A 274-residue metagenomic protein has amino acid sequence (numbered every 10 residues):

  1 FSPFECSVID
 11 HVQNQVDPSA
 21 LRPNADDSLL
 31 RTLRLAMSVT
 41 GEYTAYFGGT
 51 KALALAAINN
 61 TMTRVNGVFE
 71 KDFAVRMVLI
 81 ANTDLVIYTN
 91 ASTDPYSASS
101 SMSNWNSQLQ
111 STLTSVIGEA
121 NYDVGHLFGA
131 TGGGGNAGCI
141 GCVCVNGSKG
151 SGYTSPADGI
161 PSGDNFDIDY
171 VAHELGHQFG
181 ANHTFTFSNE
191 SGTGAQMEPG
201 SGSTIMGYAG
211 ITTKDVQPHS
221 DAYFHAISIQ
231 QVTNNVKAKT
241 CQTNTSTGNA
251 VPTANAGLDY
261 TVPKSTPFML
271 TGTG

Functional and structural regions predicted by a protein language model:
F1-V143: Fold-level signature of zinc-dependent metallopeptidase catalytic domains
L21-N24, N66, L109-V116, F166 (+3 more regions): Generic recognition of flexible, low-complexity loop/linker segments
E42, T131-G133, L175, I211-T213 (+1 more regions): Short, glycine-/Ser/Thr-/acidic-enriched flexible segments
A54-T61, D167-V171, L175, S228: Stable alpha-helical elements in mature extracytoplasmic
T63-E70, A74, H177-A181, I211 (+1 more regions): Sec-exported extracytoplasmic/periplasmic mature domains
V65-N66, H126, H173-G176, M206 (+1 more regions): Conserved structural-core and active-site-/substrate-pathway-adjacent residues in large, well-folded domains of enzymes
I80-N104, N146-A222: The catalytic-center signature of Zn2+-dependent metalloproteases
D164, S188-G274: Replace "(M1/M4/M9/M12/WLM)" with "(e.g., M1/M4/M8/M9/M12/M26/WLM)" and add "not limited to" to clarify scope
